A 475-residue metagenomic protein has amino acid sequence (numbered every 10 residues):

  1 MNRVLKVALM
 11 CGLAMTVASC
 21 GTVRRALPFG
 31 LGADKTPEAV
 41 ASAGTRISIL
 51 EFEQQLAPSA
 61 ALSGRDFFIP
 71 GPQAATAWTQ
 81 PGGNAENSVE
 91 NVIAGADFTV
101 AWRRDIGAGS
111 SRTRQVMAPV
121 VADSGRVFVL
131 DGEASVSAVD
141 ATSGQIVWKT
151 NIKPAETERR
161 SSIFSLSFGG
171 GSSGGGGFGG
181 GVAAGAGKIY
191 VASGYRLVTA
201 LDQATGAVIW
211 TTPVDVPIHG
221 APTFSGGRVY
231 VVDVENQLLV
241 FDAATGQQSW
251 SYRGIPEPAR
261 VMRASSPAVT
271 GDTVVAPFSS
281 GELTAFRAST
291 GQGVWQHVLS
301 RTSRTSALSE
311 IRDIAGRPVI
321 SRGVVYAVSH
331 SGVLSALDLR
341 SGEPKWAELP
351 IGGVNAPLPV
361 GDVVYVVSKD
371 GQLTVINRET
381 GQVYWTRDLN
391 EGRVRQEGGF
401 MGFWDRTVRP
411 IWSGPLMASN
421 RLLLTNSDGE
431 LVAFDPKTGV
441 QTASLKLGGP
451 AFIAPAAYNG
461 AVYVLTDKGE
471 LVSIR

Functional and structural regions predicted by a protein language model:
T16-S19: C-terminal motif of bacterial Sec signal peptides marking the signal peptidase cleavage site
G21-R24: Bacterial signal peptide processing site
V40-A60, G64-A101, G293: Blade/loop signatures of beta-propeller domains
A75-T76, S124-G125, A186-G187, G226-G227 (+5 more regions): Short coil/turn segments that connect the beta-strands within blades of beta-propeller domains
W102-V121, K149-A183, W210-S225, Q248-T270 (+4 more regions): Extracytoplasmic beta-rich repeat domains
D140-S143, D202-G206, D242-G246, A288-G291 (+3 more regions): Short loop/turn segments that connect beta-strands within beta-propeller blades
L447-R475: Blade-level signature of beta-propeller repeat domains, shared across WD40, Kelch, NHL, RCC1 and BNR/Asp-box propellers
